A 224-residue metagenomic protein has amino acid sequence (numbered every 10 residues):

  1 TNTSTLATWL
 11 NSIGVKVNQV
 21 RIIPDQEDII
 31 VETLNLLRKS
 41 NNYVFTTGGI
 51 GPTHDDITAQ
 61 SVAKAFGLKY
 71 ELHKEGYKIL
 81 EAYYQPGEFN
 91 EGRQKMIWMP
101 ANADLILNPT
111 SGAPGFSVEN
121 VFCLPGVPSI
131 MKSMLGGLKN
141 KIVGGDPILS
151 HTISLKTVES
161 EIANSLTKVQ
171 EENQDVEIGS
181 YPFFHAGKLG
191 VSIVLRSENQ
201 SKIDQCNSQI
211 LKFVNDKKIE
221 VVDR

Functional and structural regions predicted by a protein language model:
T1-T3: Glycine- and acidic-residue-enriched helix-capping/strand-helix junction motifs
A7-I57, A63-K64: N-terminal small/polar loop signature for handling phosphorylated ligands or for N-terminal nucleophile
S12-V15, P100, E171-D175, D216: Short, well-ordered coil/turn elements that cap or connect secondary structure elements
K16, Y43, D175-E177, E220: Residue-level detector of anion-binding/catalytic polar loops
Q19-V20, S180, D223: A structural preference for short, hydrophobic beta-strand core positions in alpha/beta folds
E32-N35, K39, D56-G145: Proline/glycine-rich low-complexity loops and linkers
N120-F213: An accessory alpha-helical subdomain
F213-R224: Conserved short beta-strand edge segments in small beta-sheet-based binding/regulatory domains
